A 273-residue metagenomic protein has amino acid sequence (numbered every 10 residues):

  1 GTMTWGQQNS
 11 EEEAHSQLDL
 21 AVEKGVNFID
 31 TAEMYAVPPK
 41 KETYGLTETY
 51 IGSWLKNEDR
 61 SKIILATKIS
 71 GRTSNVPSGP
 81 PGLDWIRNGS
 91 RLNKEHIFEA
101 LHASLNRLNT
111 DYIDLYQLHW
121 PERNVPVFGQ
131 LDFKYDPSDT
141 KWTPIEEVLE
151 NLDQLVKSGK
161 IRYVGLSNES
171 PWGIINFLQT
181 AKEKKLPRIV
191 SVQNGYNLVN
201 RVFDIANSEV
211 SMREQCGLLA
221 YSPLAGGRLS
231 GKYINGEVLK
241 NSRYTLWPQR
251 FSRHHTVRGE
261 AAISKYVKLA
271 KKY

Functional and structural regions predicted by a protein language model:
G1-E12, P81-F98, K134-T143: Active-site mouth loops of central-metabolism enzymes
G1-I69, F98, H102, D111 (+2 more regions): N-terminal binding-site loop/beta-alpha segment at the start of enzyme catalytic domains that lines or forms
M3, M34, H102, L118-P121 (+2 more regions): Flexible loop residues that form catalytic and substrate-binding hotspots at small-molecule/glycan-binding clefts
Q7, E12, P121-Y273: Beta/alpha (TIM)-barrel catalytic core signal, keyed to glycine-rich beta->alpha loops juxtaposed to Asp/Glu that bind
A14, A21, I29, I51 (+8 more regions): Conserved, mostly hydrophobic/aromatic
G25, R60-I63, D111-L115, R162-Y163 (+1 more regions): Short acidic capping loops at alpha-helix termini that bridge into adjacent secondary structure
P39-E42, T73-R91, N124-K134: Surface-exposed, active-site-proximal loop segments in enzymatic domains
L105-G129: Active-site groove signature of glycoside hydrolases
